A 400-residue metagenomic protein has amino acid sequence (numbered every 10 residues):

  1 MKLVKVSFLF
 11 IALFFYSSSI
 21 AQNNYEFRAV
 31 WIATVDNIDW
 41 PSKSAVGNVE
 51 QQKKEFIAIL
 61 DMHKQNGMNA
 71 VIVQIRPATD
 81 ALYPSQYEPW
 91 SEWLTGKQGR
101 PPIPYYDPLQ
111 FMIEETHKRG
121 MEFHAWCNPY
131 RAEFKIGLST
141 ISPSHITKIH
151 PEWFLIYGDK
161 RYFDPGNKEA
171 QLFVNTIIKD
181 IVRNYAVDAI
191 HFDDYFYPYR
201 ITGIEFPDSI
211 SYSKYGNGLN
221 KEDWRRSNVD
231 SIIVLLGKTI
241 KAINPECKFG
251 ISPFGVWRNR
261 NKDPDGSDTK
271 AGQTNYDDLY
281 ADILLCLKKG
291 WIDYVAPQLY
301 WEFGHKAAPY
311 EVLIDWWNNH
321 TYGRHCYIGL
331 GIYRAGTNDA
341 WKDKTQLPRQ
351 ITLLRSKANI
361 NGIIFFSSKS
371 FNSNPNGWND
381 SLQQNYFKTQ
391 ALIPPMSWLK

Functional and structural regions predicted by a protein language model:
N24-V30, M68-T79, P108-L155, H191-D194 (+1 more regions): Glycine-rich, aromatic-flanked loop segments that form ligand/cofactor-binding clefts across common enzyme folds
Y25, A33, N37-K54, H124-A125 (+2 more regions): Active-site-adjacent "subsite" loops/lids of carbohydrate-active enzymes
A33-T34, C247-A271, L313-Q350: Active-site clefts of carbohydrate-active enzymes
V46-N66, W93-R119, L172, S227-K238: Aromatic- and glycine-enriched glycan-recognition loops and surfaces that form the carbohydrate-binding subsites
K54-D80, N184-A189, L285, K289 (+1 more regions): Catalytic domains of carbohydrate-active enzymes, especially glycoside hydrolases
N66-I103: Aromatic-lined carbohydrate-binding/catalytic grooves of carbohydrate-active enzymes
M68-N69, Y106, R119, K148-W291 (+1 more regions): Polysaccharide-binding and catalytic clefts of secreted carbohydrate-active enzymes
Y280-K306, Y322-L399: Substrate-binding cleft of secreted/luminal carbohydrate-active enzymes
